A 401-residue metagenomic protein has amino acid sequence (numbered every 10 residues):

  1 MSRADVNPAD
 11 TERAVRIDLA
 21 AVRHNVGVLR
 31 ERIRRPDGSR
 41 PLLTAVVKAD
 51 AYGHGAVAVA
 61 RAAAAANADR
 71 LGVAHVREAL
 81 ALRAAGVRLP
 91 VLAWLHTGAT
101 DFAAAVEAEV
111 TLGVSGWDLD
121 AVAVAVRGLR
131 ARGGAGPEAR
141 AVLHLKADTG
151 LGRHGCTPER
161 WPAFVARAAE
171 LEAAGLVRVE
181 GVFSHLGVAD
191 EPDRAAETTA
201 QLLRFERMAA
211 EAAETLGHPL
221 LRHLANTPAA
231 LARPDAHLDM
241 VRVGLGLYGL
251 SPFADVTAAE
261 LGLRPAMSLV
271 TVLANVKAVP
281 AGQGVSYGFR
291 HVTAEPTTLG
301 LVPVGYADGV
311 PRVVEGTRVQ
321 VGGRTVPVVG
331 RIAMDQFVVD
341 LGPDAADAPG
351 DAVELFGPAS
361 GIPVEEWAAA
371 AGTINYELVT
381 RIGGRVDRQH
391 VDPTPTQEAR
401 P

Functional and structural regions predicted by a protein language model:
M1-G27, E31, L42, R77-E78 (+4 more regions): Active-site anion/phosphate-binding pocket segments in diverse small-molecule metabolic enzymes
A9, R13-R16, A21, G38-H223: Active-site-proximal beta-alpha core segment in soluble small-molecule metabolic enzymes
V28-P36, A65-A66: A short, Lys/Arg-enriched amphipathic alpha-helix followed by its capping loop at the start of a domain
